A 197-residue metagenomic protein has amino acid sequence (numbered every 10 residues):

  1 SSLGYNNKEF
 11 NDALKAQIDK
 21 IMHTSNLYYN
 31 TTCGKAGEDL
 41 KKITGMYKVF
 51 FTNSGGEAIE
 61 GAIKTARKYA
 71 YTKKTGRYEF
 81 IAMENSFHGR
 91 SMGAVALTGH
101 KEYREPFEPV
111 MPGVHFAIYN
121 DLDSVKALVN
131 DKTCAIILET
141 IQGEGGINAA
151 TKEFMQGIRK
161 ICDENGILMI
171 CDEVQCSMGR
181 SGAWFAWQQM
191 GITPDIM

Functional and structural regions predicted by a protein language model:
S1-M197: Conserved N-terminal phosphate-binding loop of PLP-dependent enzymes in the Aspartate aminotransferase
